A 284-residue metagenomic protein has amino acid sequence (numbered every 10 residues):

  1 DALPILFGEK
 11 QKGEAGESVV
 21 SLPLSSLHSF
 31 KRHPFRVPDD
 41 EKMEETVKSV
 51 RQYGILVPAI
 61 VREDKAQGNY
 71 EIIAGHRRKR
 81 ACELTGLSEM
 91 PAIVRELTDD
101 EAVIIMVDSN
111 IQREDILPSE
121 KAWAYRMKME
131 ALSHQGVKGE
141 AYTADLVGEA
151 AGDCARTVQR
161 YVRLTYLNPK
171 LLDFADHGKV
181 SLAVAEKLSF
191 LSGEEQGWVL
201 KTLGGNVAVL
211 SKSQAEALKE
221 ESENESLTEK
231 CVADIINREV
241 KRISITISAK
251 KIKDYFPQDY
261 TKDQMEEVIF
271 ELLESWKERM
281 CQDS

Functional and structural regions predicted by a protein language model:
D1-R95, M106-Q112: Short, charged/polar connector segments at secondary-structure boundaries
P4, E278-S284: Short acidic DE-rich linear segments
P23, D39-K42, T46, N69 (+7 more regions): Helical mechanochemical/support elements of P-loop NTPase systems and associated helical scaffolds
R51, E83, E149, A175-D176: Short polybasic/polar patches that bind polyanions
G54, G86, G152, G178-K179: Glycine-centered loop/turn motif at secondary-structure junctions
R80-Y166, F190: Amphipathic, charge-rich alpha-helical segments that serve as recognition/docking helices
W123-A131, D145-L146, A155-E278: Amphipathic alpha-helical extensions and coiled-coil-like segments
